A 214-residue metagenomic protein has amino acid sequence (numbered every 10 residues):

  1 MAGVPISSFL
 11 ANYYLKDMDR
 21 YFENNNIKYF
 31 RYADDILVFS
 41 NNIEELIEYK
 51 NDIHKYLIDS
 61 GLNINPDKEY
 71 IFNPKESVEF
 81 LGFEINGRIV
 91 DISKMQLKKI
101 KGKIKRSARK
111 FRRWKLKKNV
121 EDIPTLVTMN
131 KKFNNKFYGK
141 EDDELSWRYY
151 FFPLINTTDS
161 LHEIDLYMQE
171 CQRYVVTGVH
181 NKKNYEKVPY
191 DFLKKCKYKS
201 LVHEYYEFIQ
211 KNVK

Functional and structural regions predicted by a protein language model:
M1-A33, L37-K214: Non-catalytic terminal/accessory segments
